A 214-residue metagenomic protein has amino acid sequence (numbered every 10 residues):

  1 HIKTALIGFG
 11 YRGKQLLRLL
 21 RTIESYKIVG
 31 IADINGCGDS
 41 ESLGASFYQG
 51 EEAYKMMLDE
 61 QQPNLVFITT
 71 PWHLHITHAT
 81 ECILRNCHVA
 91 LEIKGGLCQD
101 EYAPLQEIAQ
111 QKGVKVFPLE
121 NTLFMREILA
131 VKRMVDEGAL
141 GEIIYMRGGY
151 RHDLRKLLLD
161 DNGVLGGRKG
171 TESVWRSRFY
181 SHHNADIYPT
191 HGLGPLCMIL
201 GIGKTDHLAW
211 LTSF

Functional and structural regions predicted by a protein language model:
H1-G44: N-terminal Rossmann-like dinucleotide-binding module
I2, V114, I144: Nucleotide donor/acceptor-binding cores
V29, K55, N64: Conserved acidic residues
I31, V66, M146: Receiver (REC) domain switch-region micro-motif
A45-A53: Conserved SAM-binding strand-loop segment of SAM-dependent methyltransferases
L58, N64-L65, P71-W72, I76-F124 (+1 more regions): Beta-strand-loop-alpha-helix segment that lines the small-molecule cofactor/substrate pocket of alpha/beta enzymes
T122-F214: Predominantly a Rossmann-like dinucleotide-binding segment in NAD(P)-dependent oxidoreductases
